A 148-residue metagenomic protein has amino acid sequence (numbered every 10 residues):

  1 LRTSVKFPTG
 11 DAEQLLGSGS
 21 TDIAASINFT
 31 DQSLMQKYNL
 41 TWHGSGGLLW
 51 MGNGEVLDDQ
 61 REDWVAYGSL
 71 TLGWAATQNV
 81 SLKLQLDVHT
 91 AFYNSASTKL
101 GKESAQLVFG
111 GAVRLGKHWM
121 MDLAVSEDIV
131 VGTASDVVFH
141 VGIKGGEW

Functional and structural regions predicted by a protein language model:
L1-D63, K99: Outer-membrane pore/translocation modules
L1-F7, W42-W50, L70, L84-T90 (+3 more regions): Transmembrane beta-barrel strands of outer-membrane/channel proteins
T21-I27, A66-L70, A105-F109, M121 (+1 more regions): Hydrophobic, lipid-facing positions within transmembrane beta-strands of outer-membrane proteins
N28-M35, L72-Q78, L115-K117, I129 (+1 more regions): Outer-membrane beta-barrel proteins
M35-W42, Q78-L84, L115-L123: Repeated loop/turn-to-beta-strand initiation elements of outer-membrane beta-barrel proteins
D87-Y93, T98, D122-H140: Outer-membrane beta-barrel translocator/channel fold
T90-R114: Accessory, usually C-terminal, subdomains that scaffold auxiliary metal cofactors
A112-R114, S135-W148: Outer-membrane beta-barrel "beta-signal"
